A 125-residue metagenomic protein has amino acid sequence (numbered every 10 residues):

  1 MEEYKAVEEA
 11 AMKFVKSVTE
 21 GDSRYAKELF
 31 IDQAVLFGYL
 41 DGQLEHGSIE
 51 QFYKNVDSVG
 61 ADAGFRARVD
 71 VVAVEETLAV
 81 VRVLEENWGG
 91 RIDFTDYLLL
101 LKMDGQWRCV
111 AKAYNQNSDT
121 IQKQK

Functional and structural regions predicted by a protein language model:
M1-R24, E28-D32, G47, T120-K125: Short, low-complexity N-terminal intrinsically disordered segments enriched in polar/charged residues
E2-A6, V35-D93: Surface-exposed, charged secondary-structure patches
Y4-V7, K13-F14, T77-A79, L99 (+1 more regions): Generic alpha-helical hydrophobic packing signal
R24, E28, Q43-L44, A73 (+4 more regions): Flexible domain-boundary/linker segments
K27-E28, F37-Y39, V110: Short, hydrophobic secondary-structure boundary micro-motifs
F30, E85-N87, A113-Y114: Short beta-strand segments enriched in hydrophobic/aromatic residues within well-folded beta-rich domains
F30-Q33, L40, K102: Generic secondary-structure microfeatures
T95-K123: Short beta-strand edge/turn micro-motifs at domain boundaries
